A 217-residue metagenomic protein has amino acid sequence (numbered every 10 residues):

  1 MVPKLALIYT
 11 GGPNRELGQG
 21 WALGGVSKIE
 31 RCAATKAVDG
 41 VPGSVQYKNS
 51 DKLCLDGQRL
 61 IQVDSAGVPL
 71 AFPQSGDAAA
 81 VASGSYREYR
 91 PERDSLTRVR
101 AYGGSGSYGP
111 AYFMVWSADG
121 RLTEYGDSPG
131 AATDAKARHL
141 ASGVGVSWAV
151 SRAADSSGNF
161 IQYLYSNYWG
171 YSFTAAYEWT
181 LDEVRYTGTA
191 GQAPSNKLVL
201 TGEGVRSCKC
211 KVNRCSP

Functional and structural regions predicted by a protein language model:
M1-P217: Conserved catalytic cores of ATP-dependent inositol ring kinases
